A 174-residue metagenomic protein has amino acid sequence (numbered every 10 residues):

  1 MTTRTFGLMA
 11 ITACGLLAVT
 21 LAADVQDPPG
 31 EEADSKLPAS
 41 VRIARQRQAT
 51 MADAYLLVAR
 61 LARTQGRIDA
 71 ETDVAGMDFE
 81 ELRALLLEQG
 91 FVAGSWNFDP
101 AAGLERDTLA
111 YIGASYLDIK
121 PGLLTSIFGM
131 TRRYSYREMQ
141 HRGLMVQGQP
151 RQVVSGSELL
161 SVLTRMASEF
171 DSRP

Functional and structural regions predicted by a protein language model:
T2-T5, A23-A70, W96-P174: Terminal recognition/anchoring or ligand-binding modules at protein termini
M9-T20: Bacterial N-terminal signal peptides
C14-L16, V92, R165-E169: N-terminal processing/targeting junctions
T72-F91, D99-R106: Acidic helix-start/capping segments at beta-turn-to-alpha-helix junctions
